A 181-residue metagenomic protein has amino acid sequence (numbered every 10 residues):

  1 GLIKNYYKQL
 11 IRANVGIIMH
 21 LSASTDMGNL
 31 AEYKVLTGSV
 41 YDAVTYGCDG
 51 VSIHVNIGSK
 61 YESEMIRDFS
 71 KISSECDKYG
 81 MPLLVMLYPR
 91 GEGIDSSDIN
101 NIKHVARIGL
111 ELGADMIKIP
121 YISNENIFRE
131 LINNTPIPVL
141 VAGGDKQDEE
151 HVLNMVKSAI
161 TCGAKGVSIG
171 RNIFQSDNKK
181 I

Functional and structural regions predicted by a protein language model:
G1-V139, Q147-I169, Q175-S176: Alpha/beta enzyme core
G144: Active-site-proximal beta-strand/loop segments in catalytic clefts of secreted hydrolases
K179-I181: Short, intrinsically disordered, charge-balanced linker/junction segments flanking boundaries in proteins
